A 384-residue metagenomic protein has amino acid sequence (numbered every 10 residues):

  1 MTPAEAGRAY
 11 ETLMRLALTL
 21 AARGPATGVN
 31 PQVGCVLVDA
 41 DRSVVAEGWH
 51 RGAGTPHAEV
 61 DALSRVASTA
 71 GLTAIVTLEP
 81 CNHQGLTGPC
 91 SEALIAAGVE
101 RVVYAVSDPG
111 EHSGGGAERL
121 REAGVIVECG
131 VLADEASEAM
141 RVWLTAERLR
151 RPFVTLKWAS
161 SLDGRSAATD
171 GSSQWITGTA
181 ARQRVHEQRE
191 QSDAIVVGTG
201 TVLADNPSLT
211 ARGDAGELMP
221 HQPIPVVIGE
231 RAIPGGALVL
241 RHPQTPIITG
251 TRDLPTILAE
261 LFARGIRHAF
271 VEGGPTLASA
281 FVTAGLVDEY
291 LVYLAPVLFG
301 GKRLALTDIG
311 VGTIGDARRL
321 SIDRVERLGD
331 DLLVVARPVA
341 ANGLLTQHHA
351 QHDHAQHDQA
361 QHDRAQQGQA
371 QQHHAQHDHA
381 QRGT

Functional and structural regions predicted by a protein language model:
A9-G28, W143-A146: Short, basic/aromatic recognition patches
Q32-R42, W158-A159, V334: Short beta-strand scaffold segments in enzyme catalytic cores
V36-E135, A280-V282: Zn2+-dependent cytidine deaminase-like catalytic core
A67, V142-F270, P275-S279, T384: Active-site ligand-binding patch in enzyme domains
P109-H112, D134-E135, L203, I233-G235 (+1 more regions): Short gly/pro/ser/thr-enriched loop/turn and capping motifs at secondary-structure boundaries
R252-P255, I309-H354, H377-T384: Conserved histidine-centered catalytic loops in small-molecule metabolism enzymes
A284-L320: Flexible, gly/pro- and Lys/Arg-enriched active-site loops
Q351-H379: Intrinsically disordered, low-complexity repeat regions of secreted/extracellular protein precursors
